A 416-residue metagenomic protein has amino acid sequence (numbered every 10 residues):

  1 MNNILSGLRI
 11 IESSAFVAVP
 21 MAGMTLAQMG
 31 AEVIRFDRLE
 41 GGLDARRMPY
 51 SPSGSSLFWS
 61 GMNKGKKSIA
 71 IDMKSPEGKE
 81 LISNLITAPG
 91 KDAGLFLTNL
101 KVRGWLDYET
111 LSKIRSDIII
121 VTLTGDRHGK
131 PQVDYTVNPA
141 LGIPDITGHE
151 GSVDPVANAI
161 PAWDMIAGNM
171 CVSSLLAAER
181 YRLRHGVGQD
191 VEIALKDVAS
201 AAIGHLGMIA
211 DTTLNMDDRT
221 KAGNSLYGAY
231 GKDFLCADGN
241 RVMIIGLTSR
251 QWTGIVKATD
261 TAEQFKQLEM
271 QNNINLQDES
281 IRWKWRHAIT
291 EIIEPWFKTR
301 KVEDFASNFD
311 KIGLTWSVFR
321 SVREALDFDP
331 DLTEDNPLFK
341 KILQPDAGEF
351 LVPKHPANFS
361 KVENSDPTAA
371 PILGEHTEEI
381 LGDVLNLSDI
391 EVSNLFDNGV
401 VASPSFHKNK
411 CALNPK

Functional and structural regions predicted by a protein language model:
M1-R184, E303, I372, E379-K416: N-terminal helix-loop segment corresponding to the beta1-alpha1 unit of nucleotide/adenylate-binding folds
M1-R9, L235-A237, K257, S307 (+1 more regions): Terminal low-complexity tails and localization/encapsulation signals of metabolic enzymes
E40, G125-H128, L195-A201, D238-N240 (+2 more regions): Glycine-rich beta-alpha junction loops
R46-P49, D134, A210-R219, Q267-E269 (+1 more regions): Short, surface-exposed loop/helix-turn segments at secondary-structure junctions that function as lids/hinges flanking
S152-P161, L183-A199, K221-G223, I274-N275: Conserved Rossmann-fold dehydrogenase catalytic segment
G168-G188, H205-T212, V256-E269: Oxidoreductase and adenylate-handling cofactor-binding alpha/beta cores
T213-G231: Active-site Gly/Thr loop motif
Y230-I312, W316: Aromatic-enriched alpha-helical interface/lid elements that frame and gate functional surfaces
